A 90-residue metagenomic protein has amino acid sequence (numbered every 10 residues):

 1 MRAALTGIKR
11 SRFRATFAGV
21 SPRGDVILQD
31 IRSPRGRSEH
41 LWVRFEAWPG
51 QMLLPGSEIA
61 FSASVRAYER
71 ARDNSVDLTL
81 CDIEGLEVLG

Functional and structural regions predicted by a protein language model:
A3-L28: Structural detector for short beta-strands of small beta-barrel domains
G7, L53-P55, D77: A generic structural micro-feature
S11-F13, G24, R37-L41, S57-I59: A generic structural signal for short beta-strands and their flanking turns/coil linkers
A15, G56-A71: Flexible glycine-rich surface loops and low-complexity tracts that mediate binding to linear polymers
S21, P34, P49, A67-E69: Residues that cap or initiate secondary-structure elements
G24, R35-G36, G50-Q51, N74 (+1 more regions): Intrinsic-disorder/low-complexity loop/linker signature
I31, S64-G90: OB-fold/S1-family single-stranded nucleic acid-binding modules
R32-L53: Beta-strand/loop nucleic-acid-binding surfaces
